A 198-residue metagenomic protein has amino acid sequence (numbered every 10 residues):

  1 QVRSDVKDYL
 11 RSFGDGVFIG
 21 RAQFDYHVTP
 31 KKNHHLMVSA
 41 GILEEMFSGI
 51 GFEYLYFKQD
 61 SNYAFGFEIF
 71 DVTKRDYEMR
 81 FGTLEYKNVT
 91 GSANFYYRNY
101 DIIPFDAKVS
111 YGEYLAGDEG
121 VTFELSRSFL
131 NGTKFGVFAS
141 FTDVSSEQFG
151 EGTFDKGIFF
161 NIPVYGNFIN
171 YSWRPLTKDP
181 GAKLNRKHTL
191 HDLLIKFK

Functional and structural regions predicted by a protein language model:
Q1-R3, L84, Y100, P104-T122 (+1 more regions): Flexible, glycine-rich linker and terminal segments associated with outer-membrane beta-barrel/transport systems
Q1-V28, L84-N88: Outer-membrane beta-barrel initiation region
S4-D8, G20, L36, Y77 (+2 more regions): Generic, low-specificity signal for short hydrophobic/alpha-helical stretches with a mild N-terminal bias, encompassing
D8-L10, K32-L43, A64-T73, F95 (+2 more regions): Transmembrane beta-strand segments that form the barrel wall of outer-membrane beta-barrel proteins
G14-G20, A40-I50, Q59, D76 (+3 more regions): Solvent-exposed loop/turn segments connecting transmembrane beta-strands in outer-membrane beta-barrel proteins
G20-P30, G49-I69, V89-N99, E119-A139 (+1 more regions): Feature captures outer-membrane beta-barrel proteins of Gram-negative bacteria and organelles
D76-R80, T90-S92: Outer-membrane beta-barrel translocator/pore domains, especially the C-terminal barrels of Gram-negative outer-membrane
